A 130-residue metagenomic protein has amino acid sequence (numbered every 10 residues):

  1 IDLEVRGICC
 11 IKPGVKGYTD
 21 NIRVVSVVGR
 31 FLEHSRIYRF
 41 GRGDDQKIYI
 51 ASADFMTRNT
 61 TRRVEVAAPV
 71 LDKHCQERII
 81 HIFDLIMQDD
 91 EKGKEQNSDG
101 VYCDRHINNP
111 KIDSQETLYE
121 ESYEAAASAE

Functional and structural regions predicted by a protein language model:
I1-E130: PLD/PLD-like phosphodiesterase catalytic module centered on the HKD motif
